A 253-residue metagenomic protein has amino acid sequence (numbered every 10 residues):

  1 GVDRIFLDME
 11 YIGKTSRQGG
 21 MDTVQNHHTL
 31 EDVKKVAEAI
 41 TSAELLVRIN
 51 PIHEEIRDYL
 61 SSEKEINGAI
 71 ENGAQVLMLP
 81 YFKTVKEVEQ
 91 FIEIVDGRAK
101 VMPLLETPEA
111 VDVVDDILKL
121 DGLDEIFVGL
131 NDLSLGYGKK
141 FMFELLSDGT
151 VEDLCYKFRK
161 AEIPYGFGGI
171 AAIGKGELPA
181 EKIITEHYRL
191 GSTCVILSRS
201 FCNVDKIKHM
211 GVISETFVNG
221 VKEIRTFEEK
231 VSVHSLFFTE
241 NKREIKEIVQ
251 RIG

Functional and structural regions predicted by a protein language model:
G1, E55-E71, E87, P108-D121 (+1 more regions): Catalytic cores of alpha/beta
R4, M9-Q90, I94, E106-V111: Active-site beta->alpha loop and helix N-cap motifs at the rims of alpha/beta catalytic domains
I5-L7, L45-I49, L77-L79, V101-E106 (+3 more regions): Hydrophobic faces of well-ordered beta-strands that scaffold small-molecule active sites in alpha/beta enzyme cores
Y11-K14, I52-E54, S134, A172-I173 (+1 more regions): Short acidic, S/G/P-rich loop/turn micro-motifs used as interaction or catalytic elements
R17-D22, F91, G138-L146, Y188 (+1 more regions): C-terminal helical cap(s) of enzyme catalytic domains, especially alpha/beta-barrels
G20-P51, Q90-M102, L145-G168, F217-L236: Alpha-helix-loop-beta-strand connector modules within alpha/beta enzyme cores
S42, I70-E152: Conserved anion-binding
C155-K206: Glycine/small-residue-rich hydrophobic helix-like segments
